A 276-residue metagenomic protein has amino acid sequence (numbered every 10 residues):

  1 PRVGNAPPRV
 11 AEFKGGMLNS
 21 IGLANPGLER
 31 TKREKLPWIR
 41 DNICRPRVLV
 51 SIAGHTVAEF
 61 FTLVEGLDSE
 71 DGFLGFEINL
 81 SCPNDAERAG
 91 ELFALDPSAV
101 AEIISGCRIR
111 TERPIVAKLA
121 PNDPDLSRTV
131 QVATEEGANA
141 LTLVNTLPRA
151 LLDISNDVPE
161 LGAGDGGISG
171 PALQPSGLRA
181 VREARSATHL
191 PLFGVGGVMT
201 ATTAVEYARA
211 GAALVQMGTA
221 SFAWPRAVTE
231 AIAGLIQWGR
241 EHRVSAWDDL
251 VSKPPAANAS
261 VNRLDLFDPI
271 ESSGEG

Functional and structural regions predicted by a protein language model:
P1-P46: Glycine-rich, positively charged N-terminal anion/phosphate-binding segment
G4-K14, L152-G166, A208, A220-D248: C-terminal helical cap(s) of enzyme catalytic domains, especially alpha/beta-barrels
M17, P83-S98, T129-L190: Glycine/Thr-rich beta-alpha phosphate-binding loop at enzyme active sites
P26-R45, L95-A117, L161-L192, A231-W247: Alpha-helix-loop-beta-strand connector modules within alpha/beta enzyme cores
V48-I52, F76-I78, I115-A117, L141-L143 (+3 more regions): Hydrophobic faces of well-ordered beta-strands that scaffold small-molecule active sites in alpha/beta enzyme cores
S51-G54, L119-P124, Q174, L190-T202: Glycine-rich beta-to-alpha transition loops that act as phosphate-gripper elements at the mouths of alpha/beta enzyme
A58-E70, D123-E136, R185-T188, V198-M217: Catalytic cores of alpha/beta
G75, N79-N84, A140-A150, G197-V198 (+1 more regions): Glycine-rich phosphate-binding active-site loops on the catalytic face of alpha/beta enzymes
